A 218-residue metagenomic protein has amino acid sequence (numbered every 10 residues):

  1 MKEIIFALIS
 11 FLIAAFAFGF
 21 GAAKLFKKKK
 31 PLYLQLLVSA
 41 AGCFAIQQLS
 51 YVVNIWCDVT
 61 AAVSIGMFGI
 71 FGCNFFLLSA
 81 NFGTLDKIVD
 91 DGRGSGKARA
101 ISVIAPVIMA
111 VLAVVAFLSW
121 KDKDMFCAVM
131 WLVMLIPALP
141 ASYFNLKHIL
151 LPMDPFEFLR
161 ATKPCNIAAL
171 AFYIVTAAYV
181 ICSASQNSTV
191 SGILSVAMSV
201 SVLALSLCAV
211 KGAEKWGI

Functional and structural regions predicted by a protein language model:
M1-A17, C127-M134: Hydrophobic transmembrane alpha-helical segments in integral membrane proteins
A7-G21, Y33-W56, M67-L77, V107-A113 (+2 more regions): Hydrophobic alpha-helical transmembrane segments of multi-pass membrane proteins
A17-K27, I55-S102, A113-F117, N145-L146 (+1 more regions): Internal transmembrane alpha-helix with an interfacial aromatic "cap," most often the third helix
K28-C43, G92-A105, D154-A168, S191 (+1 more regions): Membrane-interfacial loop-to-transmembrane alpha-helix junctions, especially the N-terminal start
P31, I55-T60, D124, M153-F156 (+1 more regions): Intrinsic-disorder/low-complexity, polar/charged segments
V59-G69, K123-V133, N187-A197: Non-cytosolic membrane-interface motifs at loop->transmembrane helix junctions
L78-F82, A138-I218: C-terminal transmembrane-bundle signature of multipass membrane proteins, characterized by strong activation on
A105-M130: Membrane-helix boundary elements
